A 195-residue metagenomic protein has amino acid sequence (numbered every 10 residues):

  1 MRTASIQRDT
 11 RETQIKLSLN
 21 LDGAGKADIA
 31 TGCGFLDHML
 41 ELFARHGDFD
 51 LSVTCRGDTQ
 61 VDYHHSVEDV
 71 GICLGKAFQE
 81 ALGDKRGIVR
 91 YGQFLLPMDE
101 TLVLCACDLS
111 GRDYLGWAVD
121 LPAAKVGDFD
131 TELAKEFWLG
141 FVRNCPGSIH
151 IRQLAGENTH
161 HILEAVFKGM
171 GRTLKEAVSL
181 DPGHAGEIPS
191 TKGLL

Functional and structural regions predicted by a protein language model:
M1-L195: Structural preference for solvent-exposed beta-strand-turn elements and adjacent flexible terminal/loop segments within
